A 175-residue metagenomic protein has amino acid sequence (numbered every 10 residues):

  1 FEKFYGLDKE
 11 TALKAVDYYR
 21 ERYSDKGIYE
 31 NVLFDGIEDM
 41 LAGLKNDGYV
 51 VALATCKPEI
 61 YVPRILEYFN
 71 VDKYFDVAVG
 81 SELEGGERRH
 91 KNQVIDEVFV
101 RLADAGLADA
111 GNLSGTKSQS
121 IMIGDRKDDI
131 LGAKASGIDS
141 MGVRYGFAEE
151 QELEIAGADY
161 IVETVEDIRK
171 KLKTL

Functional and structural regions predicted by a protein language model:
F1-D25, D35-G43: A metal-dependent, Asp-based hydrolase signature
E2, K26-I28, Y49, T116-K117 (+1 more regions): Short, contiguous strand/loop micro-motifs
E2, P63, K173: A short local structural element in Rossmann-fold oxidoreductases
A12-V16, V62, K91: Short amphipathic alpha-helix in the helical subdomain of ABC transporter nucleotide-binding domains
L13, N31, C56, R88-R89 (+1 more regions): Non-catalytic, surface-exposed connector residues within folded enzymatic/regulatory domains
D25-L53, E59-P63, N92: Short, acidic loop-to-helix structural element flanking the phosphoryl-transfer center in phosphate-processing enzymes
A42-K45, L66-L175: Asp-based, Mg2+/Mn2+-dependent phosphohydrolase catalytic module
P58-E59, S81: Short "lid" loop at the C-terminus of a central beta-strand within the Rossmann-like core of SAM-dependent
